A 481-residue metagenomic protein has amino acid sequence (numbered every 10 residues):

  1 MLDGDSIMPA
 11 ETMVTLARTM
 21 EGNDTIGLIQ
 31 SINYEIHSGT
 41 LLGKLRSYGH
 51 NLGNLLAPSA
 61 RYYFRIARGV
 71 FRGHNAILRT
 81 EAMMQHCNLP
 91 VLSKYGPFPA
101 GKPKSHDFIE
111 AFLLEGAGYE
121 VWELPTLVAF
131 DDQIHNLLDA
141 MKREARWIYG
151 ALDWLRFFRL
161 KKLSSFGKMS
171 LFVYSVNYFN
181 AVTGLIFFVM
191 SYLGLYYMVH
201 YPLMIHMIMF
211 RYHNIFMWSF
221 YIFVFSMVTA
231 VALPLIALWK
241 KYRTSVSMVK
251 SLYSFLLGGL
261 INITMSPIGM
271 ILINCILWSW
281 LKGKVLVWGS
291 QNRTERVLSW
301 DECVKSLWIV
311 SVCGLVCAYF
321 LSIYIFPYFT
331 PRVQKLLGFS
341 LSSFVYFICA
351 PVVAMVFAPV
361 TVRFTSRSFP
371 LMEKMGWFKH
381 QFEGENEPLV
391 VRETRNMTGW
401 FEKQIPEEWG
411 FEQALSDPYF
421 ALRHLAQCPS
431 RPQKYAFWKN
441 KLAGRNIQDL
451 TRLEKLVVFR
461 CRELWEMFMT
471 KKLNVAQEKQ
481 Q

Functional and structural regions predicted by a protein language model:
M1-K162: Internal catalytic domains of large membrane-associated glycosyltransferases
G22, I26, E120, A129 (+9 more regions): Short, well-ordered loop/turn and helix-capping segments at boundaries between secondary-structure elements and domains
T40, A111, V121, H135-L138 (+5 more regions): Intrinsic-disorder/low-complexity, polar/charged segments
L42-R46, R61, L138, L233 (+8 more regions): Generic detector of well-ordered alpha-helical segments enriched in charged/polar residues, highlighting helical
I66, N136-V345: Basic/Trp-rich segment in TM-proximal cytosolic loops or flexible interdomain/linker regions
F71-Q85, G167-N180, M397-L425: Short secondary-structure transition/capping segments
G96-A100, M198-L203, K379-E387: C-terminal intrinsically disordered extensions
W300-Q480: C-terminal amphipathic alpha-helical interaction region
